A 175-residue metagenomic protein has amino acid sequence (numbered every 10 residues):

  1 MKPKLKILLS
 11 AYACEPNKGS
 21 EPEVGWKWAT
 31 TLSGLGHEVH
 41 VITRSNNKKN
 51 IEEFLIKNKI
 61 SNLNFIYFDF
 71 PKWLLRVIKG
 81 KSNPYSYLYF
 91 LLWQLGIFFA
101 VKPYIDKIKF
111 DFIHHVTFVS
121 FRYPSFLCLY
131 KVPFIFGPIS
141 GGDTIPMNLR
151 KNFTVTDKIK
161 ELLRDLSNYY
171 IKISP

Functional and structural regions predicted by a protein language model:
M1-L63, D106-I108: N-terminal subdomain of nucleotide-sugar transferases
P3, Y12, K72-Y85, K131-K172: Acceptor-binding helix/loop patch of EC 2.4 sugar-transfer enzymes, predominantly nucleotide-sugar-dependent
A13-E15, N46-K48, P71-W73, F118-F121 (+1 more regions): Short, solvent-exposed loop/turn segments at secondary-structure junctions
G19-S20, I51-E52, V77, Y123-S125 (+1 more regions): Short glycine-/acidic-enriched loop or helix-start segments at secondary-structure transitions that form or flank
W26-T30, L55, K102, P124-C128 (+1 more regions): Short amphipathic alpha-helical segments and helix-helix/interface helices
V41-L95: A conserved catalytic-core segment of Leloir-type glycosyltransferases
K79-F112, S120, K160-I173: Conserved nucleotide-sugar donor-binding subdomain of glycosyltransferases
Y89-K102, F112-M147: An aromatic- and histidine-rich active-site surface loop
